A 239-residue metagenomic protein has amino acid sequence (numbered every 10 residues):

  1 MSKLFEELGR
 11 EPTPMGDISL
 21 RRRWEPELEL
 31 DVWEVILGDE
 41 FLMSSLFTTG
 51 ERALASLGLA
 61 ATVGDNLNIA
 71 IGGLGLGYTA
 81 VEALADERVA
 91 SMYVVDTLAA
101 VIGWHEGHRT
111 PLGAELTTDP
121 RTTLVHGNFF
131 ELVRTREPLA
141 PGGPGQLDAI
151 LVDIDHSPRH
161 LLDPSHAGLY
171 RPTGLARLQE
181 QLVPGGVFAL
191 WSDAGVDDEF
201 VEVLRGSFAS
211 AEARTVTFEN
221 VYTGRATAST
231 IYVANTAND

Functional and structural regions predicted by a protein language model:
M1-F5, L139-P144, N238-D239: Short, low-complexity, intrinsically disordered N-terminal peptides in bacterial proteins
M1-W33: N-terminal auxiliary segments of SAM/dcSAM-dependent transferases
P12, A194-D239: Class I S-adenosyl-L-methionine
T13-I18, R22-R23, V35-N66: Class I SAM-dependent methyltransferase Rossmann-like catalytic core, especially the SAM/SAH-binding loop
D31-G38, D153-P158: Short, basic/glycine-rich phosphate-binding loops at helix/coil junctions that contact nucleotide phosphates
M43-S45, H160-L161, L190, V221-Y222: A generic structural signal for short coil/turn motifs at secondary-structure boundaries
T48-Q181, A211-E212, V216-T217, R225 (+1 more regions): The AdoMet/dcAdoMet-binding core of the Class I SAM-like
G185-S192: Conserved beta-strand signature within the Rossmann-like core of class I S-adenosyl-L-methionine
